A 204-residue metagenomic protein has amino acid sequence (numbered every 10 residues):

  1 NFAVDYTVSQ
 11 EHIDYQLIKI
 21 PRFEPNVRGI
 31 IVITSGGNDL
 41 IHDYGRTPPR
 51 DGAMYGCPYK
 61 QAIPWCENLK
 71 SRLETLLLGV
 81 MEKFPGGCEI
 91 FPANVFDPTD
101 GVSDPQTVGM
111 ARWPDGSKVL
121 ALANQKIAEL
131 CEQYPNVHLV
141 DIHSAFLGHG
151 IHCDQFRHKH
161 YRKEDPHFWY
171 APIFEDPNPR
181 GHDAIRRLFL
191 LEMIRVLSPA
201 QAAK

Functional and structural regions predicted by a protein language model:
N1-S71: Conserved SGNH/GDSL esterase-like catalytic core that processes O-acyl groups on lipids and polysaccharides
F2-T7, I33-G37, A93-D97, I142-A145 (+1 more regions): Active-site-proximal beta-strand/loop segments in catalytic clefts of secreted hydrolases
I13, C66, K70, E74 (+1 more regions): Short, amphipathic alpha-helical "lid/cap" segments that border enzyme active or binding sites
L17, L73-M81, N124: Generic structural signal for well-ordered alpha-helices, preferentially at hydrophobic/aromatic core positions
P25-I31, P85-F91, Y134-H138: Loop/turn elements at helix/coil->beta-strand transitions in domains of secreted/extracellular proteins
P48-K60, V108, G148-P172: Surface-exposed intrinsically disordered loops and tails
D100-I142: Substrate-gating cap/lid alpha-helix
Y161-K204: Histidine-centered active-site loop/cap adjacent to the catalytic His in serine esterases/O-acetyl transfer systems
